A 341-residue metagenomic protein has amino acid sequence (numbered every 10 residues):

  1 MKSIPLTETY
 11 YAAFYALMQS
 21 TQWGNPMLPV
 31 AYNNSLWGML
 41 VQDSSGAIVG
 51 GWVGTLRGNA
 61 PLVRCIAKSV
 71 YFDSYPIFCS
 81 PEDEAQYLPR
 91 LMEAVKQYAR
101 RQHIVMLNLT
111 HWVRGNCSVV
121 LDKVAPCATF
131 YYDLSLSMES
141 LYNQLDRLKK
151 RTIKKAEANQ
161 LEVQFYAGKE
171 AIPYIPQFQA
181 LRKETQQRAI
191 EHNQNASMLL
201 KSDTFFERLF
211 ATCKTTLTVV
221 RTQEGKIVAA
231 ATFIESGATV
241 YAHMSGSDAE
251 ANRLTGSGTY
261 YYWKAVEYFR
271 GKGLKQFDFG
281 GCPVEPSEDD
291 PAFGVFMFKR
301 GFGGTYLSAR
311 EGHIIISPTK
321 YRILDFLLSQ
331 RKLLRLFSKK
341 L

Functional and structural regions predicted by a protein language model:
K2-S45, G51-L62, H111-P126, Y132 (+1 more regions): A conserved beta-strand-loop-helix scaffold within acyl/acetyltransferase catalytic domains
G51, P89-K96, E207-P318: Aromatic (often tryptophan-rich) hydrophobic motifs at membrane interfaces
L56-R57, V119-E139, K272-L341: Active-site/acyl-donor-binding loops of N-acyltransferases
G58-S74: Conserved acyl-donor/pantetheine-binding loop and adjacent beta-alpha core of acyl/acetyltransferases and related
S74-E84, S135-S137, S245-T255, P283: A short, internal acetyl-CoA/4′-phosphopantetheine-binding micro-motif in the GNAT/acyltransferase core
A85-T129: Non-catalytic accessory segments adjacent to catalytic cores
Q86-L91, L148, S197-K201, S257 (+1 more regions): Soluble or luminal CAZymes and related metallo-dependent hydrolases
